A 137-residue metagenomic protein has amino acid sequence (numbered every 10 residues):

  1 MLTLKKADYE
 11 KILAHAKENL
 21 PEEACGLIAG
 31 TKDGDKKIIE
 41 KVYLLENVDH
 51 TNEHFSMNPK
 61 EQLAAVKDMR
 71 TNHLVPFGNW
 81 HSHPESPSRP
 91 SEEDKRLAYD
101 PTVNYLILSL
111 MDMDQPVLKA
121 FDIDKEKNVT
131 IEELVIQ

Functional and structural regions predicted by a protein language model:
M1-P76, E85-Q137: Conserved beta-strand-loop surface patch within small alpha/beta domains used for substrate/adaptor or ligand engagement
N79: Conserved, mostly hydrophobic/aromatic
S82: Short, well-ordered beta-to-alpha junction loops that form the rim of enzyme active sites and present histidine/acidic
